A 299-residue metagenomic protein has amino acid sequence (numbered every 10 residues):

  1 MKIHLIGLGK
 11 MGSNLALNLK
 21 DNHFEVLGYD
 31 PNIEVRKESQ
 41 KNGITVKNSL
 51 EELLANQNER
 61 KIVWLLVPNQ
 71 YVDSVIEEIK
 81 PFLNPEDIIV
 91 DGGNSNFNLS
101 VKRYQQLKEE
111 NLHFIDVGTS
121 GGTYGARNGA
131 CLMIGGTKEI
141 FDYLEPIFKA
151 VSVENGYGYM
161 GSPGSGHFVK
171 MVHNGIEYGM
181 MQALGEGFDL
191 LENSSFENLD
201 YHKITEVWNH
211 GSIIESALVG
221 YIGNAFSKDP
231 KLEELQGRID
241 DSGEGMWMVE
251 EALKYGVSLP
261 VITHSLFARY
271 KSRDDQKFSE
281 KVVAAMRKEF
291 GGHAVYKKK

Functional and structural regions predicted by a protein language model:
M1-I62, E86, T123-G125, K288: NAD(P)+-binding Rossmann beta1-loop-alpha1 motif at the extreme N-terminus of oxidoreductases
K20, Q40, V101, K108 (+1 more regions): Anion (oxyanion) recognition and catalysis
V26, V46, F114-I115, L259: Hydrophobic beta-strand scaffold residues
P31, I44-V101, A126-I134: Rossmann-like NAD(P)-binding element
N98-E186: Rossmann-fold dinucleotide-binding core
Y143, G164-H293: Helical "substrate-binding/catalytic lid" subdomain of Rossmann-like NAD(P)-dependent dehydrogenases/reductases
